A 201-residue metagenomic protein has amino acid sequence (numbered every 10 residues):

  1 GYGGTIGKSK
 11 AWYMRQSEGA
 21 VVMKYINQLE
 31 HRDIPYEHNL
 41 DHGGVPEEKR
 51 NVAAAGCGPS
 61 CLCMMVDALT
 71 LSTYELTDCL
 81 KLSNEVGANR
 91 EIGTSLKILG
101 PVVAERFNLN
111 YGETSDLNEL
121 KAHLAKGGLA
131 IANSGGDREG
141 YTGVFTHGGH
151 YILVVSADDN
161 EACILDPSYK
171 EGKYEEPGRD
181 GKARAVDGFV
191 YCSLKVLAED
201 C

Functional and structural regions predicted by a protein language model:
G1-G3, G7-N89: Active-site-adjacent structural segments surrounding the nucleophilic cysteine of cysteine proteases and isopeptidases
V66-C201: Conserved active-site-adjacent core of cysteine acyl-enzyme catalytic domains
